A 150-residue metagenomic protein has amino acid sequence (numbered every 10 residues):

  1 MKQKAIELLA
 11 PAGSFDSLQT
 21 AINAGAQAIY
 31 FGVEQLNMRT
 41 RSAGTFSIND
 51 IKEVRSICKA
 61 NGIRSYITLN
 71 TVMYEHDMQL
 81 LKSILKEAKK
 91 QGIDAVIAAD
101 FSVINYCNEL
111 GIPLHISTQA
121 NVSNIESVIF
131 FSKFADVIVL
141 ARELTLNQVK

Functional and structural regions predicted by a protein language model:
K2-Y30: N-terminal basic/disordered segments at the start of proteins
A5-L9, A28-Y30, G62-Y66, A95 (+2 more regions): Structural preference for beta-strand elements that scaffold enzyme active sites
A12-D16, Q35-N37, L69-M73, S102-V103 (+2 more regions): Active-site-proximal loop/turn and secondary-structure-junction residues that shape catalytic pockets, frequently
I22, K52, K59, N108 (+1 more regions): Anion (oxyanion) recognition and catalysis
A24, Q91, K133-F134: Structural motif
Y30-I51, T68-D77: Glycine-rich, proline-tolerant flexible connector loops at the mouths of alpha/beta enzymes
R39-S42, S123-F130, Q148-K150: Short, charged, surface-exposed secondary-structure boundary motifs
I57, I63-F130: N-terminal active-site wall of soluble small-molecule enzyme domains
